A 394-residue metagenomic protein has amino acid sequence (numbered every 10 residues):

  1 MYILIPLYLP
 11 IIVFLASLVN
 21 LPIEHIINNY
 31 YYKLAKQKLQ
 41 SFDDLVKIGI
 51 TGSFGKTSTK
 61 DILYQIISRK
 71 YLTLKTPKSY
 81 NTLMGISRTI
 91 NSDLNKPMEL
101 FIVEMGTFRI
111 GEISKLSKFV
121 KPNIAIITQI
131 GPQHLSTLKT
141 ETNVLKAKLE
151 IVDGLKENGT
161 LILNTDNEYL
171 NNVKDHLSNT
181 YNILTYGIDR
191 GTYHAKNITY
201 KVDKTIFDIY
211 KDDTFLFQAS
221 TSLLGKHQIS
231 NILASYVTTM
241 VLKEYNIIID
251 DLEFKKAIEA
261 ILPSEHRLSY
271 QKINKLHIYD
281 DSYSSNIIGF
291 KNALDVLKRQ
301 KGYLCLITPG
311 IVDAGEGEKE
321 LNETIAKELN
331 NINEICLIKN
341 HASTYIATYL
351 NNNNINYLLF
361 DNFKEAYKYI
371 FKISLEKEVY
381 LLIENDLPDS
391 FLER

Functional and structural regions predicted by a protein language model:
M1-E24, T180, M240-D250, K256-R394: ATP-dependent carboxylate-amine ligase
Y2-T165, Y169-Y181, M240-L242, R299-K301 (+3 more regions): Phosphate-binding loop of NTP-binding sites
I50, E104, L116, T128 (+9 more regions): Residue-level signal for inorganic ion chemistry
T57-D61, T199-L216: Acidic-glycine-rich active-site phosphate/pyrophosphate-binding loop
F119-P132, I206, F217-P263, K291 (+1 more regions): A conserved, hydrophobic alpha-helical segment in the catalytic core of large ATP/adenylate-utilizing enzymes
T165-Y169, I188-D189, K339-S343, P388: Short, polar loop motifs at secondary-structure junctions
L177-V202, S220-K226, K255-A260, L358-K364: Beta-strand->loop->alpha-helix junctions that form or flank phosphate-binding loops in nucleotide-handling enzymes
K211-T221, Q271-H277: Glycine/charged-rich beta-loop-alpha catalytic/anionic-binding loops adjacent to active sites
